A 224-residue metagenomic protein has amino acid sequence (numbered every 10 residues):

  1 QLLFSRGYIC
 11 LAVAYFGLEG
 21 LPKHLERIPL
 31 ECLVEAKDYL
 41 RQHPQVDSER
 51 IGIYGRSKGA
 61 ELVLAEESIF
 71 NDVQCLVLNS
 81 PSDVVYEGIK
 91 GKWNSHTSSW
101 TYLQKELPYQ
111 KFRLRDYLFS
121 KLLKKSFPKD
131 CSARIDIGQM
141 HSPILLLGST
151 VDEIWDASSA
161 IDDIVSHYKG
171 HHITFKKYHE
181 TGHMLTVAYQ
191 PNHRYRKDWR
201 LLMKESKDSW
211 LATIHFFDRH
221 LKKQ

Functional and structural regions predicted by a protein language model:
Q1-V13: Short amphipathic alpha-helix adjacent to the substrate-entry channel of hydrolases
H24-P44, A65: Alpha/beta-hydrolase active-site loop
Q45-S57: Alpha/beta-hydrolase fold nucleophile elbow
G55-A65: Glycine-rich nucleophile elbow surrounding the catalytic serine of serine-hydrolase chemistry
A65-L122: Hydrolase active-site cap/lid region
M140, L146-G148, D152: Short beta-strand/loop motif that positions the catalytic acidic residue of the alpha/beta-hydrolase fold
E153-A160, T186: Conserved alpha/beta-hydrolase "acid-adjacent" motif
D162, K169-Q224: C-terminal catalytic histidine-bearing segment of alpha/beta-hydrolase fold enzymes
